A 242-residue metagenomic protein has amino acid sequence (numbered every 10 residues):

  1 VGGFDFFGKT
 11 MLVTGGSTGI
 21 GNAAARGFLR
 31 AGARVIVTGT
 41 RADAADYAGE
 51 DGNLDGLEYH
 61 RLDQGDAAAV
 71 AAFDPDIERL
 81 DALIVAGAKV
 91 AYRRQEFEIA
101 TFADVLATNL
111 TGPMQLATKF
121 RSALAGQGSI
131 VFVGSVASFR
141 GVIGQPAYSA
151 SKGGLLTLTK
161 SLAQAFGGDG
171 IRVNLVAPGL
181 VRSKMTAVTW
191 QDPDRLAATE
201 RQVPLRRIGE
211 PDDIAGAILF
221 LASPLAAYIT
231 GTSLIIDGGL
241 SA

Functional and structural regions predicted by a protein language model:
S17-T18: Conserved glycine-rich cofactor-binding loop
A91-L106, T199: Substrate-binding pocket helix/loop in short-chain dehydrogenase/reductase
A117, S151, T159: Active-site helix of classical SDR
S135: Residue(s) in the substrate-gating loop at a strand-loop-helix junction that position the organic substrate next
L156, V173, A177-V188: Short, flexible catalytic-loop segment of classical short-chain dehydrogenase/reductase
G167, R172, I229-G231: Short, small/polar-rich loop/turn modules that mediate ligand/substrate recognition or access, typified
R207-I236, S241: C-terminal substrate-recognition "lid" of short-chain dehydrogenase/reductases
